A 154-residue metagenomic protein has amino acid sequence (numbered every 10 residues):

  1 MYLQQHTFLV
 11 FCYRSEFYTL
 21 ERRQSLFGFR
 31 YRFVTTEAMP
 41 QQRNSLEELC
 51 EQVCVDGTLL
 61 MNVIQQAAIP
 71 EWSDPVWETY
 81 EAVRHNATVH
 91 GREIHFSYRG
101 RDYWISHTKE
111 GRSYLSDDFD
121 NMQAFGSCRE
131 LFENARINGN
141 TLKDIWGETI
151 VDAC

Functional and structural regions predicted by a protein language model:
M1, E16-F17, S73-A82, R99: Charged, amphipathic alpha-helical segments
M1-Q5, R84-T88, W146: Short, Φ-rich (hydrophobic/aromatic) sequence segments
L3-V34, V89-S116: Amphipathic, interaction-prone secondary-structure segments
L26-E51, E110-R129: Intrinsically disordered, low-complexity regulatory segments enriched in Ser/Thr/Pro and charged residues
P40-T79, A124-C154: Mixed-charge, Lys/Arg-enriched low-complexity segments
Q52, Y80-V89: Mixed-charge, low-complexity intrinsically disordered regions
